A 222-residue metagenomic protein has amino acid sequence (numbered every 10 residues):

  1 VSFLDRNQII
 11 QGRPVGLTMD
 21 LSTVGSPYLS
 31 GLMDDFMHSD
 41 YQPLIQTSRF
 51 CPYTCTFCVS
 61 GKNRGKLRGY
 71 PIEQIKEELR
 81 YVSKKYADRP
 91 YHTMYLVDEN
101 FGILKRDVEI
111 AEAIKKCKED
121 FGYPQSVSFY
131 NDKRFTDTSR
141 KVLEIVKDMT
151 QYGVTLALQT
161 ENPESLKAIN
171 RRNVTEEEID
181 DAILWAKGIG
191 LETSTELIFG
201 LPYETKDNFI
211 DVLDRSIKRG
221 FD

Functional and structural regions predicted by a protein language model:
V1-L17: Glycine-rich beta-alpha loop elements in corrinoid/cobalamin-binding modules across cobalamin-dependent enzymes
P14-G25, Q46: Accessory C-terminal segments flanking Radical SAM cores
S26-W185: Radical SAM [4Fe-4S] cluster-binding motif and immediate context
V142, P202-K218: Catalytic cores of alpha/beta
L197: The catalytic core of metal-dependent phosphodiesterases that act on cyclic dinucleotides
